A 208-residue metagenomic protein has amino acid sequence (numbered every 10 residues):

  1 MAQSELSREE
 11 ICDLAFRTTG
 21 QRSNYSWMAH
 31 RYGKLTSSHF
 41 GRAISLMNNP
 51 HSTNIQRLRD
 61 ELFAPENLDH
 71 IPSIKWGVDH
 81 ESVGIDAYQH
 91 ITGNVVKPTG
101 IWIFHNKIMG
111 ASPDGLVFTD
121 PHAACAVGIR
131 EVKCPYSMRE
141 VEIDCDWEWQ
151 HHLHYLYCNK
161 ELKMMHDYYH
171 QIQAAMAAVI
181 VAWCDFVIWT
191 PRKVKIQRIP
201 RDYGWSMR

Functional and structural regions predicted by a protein language model:
M1-V83, I91, R139-L162: Charged, glycine-rich intrinsically disordered N-terminal tails and low-complexity linkers that flank
H90-P113, V117-R208: Nucleic-acid nuclease catalytic cores
